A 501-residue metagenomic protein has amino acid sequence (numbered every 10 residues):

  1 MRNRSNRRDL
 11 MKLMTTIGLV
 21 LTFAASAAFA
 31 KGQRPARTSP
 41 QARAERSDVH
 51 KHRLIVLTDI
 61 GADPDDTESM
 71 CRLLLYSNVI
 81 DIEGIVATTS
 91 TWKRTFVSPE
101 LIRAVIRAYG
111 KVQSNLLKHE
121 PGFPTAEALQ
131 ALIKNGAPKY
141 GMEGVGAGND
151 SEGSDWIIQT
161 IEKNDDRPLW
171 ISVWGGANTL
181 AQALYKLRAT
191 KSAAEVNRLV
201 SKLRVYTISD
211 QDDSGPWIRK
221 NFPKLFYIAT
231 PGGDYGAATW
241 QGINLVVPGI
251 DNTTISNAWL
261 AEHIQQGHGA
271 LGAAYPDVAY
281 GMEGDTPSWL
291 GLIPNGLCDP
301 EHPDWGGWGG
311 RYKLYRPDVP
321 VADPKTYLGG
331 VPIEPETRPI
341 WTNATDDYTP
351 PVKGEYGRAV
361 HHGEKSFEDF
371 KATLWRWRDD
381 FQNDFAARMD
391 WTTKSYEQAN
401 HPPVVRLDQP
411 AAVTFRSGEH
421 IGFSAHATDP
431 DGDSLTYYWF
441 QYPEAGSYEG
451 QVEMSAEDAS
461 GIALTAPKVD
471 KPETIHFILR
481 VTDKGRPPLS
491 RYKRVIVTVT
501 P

Functional and structural regions predicted by a protein language model:
R7-M11: N-terminal export leaders
M14-S26: Bacterial N-terminal signal peptides
R34-Y448, P472: N-terminal acidic, glycine/proline-rich low-complexity segments
Q441-T465: Surface-exposed, flexible coil segments in extracellular/virion-facing regions
T465-K471: Short, surface-exposed loop/turn segments at beta-strand-coil junctions that are enriched for proline with nearby
T482-P488: Short, solvent-exposed loop/turn segments at the edges of extracellular beta-sandwich modules
P488-V495: Extracellular and select intracellular beta-sandwich modules with Ser/Thr-enriched, small-residue motifs on
